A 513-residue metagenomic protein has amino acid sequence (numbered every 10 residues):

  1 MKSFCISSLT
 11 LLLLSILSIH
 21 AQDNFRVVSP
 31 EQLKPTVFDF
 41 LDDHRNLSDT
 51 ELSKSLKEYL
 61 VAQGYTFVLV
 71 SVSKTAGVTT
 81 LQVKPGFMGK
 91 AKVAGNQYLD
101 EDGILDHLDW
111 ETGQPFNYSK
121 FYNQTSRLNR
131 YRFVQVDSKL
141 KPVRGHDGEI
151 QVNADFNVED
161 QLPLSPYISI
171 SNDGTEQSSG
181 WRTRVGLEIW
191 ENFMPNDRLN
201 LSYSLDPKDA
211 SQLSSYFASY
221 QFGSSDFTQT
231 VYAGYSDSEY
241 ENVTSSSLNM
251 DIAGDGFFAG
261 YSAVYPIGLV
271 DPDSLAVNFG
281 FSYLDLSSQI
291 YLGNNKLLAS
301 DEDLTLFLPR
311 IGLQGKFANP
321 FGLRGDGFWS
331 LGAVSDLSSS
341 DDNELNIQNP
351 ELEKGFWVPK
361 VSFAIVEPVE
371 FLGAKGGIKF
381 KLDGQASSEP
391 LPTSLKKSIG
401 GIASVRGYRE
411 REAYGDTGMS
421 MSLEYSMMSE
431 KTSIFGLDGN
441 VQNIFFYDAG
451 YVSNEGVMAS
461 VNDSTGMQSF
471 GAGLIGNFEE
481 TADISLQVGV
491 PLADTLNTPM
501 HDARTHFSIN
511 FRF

Functional and structural regions predicted by a protein language model:
D49-S53, E58, G64, L69 (+2 more regions): Outer-membrane beta-barrel initiation region
V136, L164-P166, F193-L199, S225-V231 (+5 more regions): Repeated loop/turn-to-beta-strand initiation elements of outer-membrane beta-barrel proteins
L140, I168-N172, V185, L201-L205 (+8 more regions): Transmembrane beta-barrel strands of outer-membrane/channel proteins
I150, S179-T183, Q212-Y216, D255-A259 (+5 more regions): Residues that define the transmembrane beta-barrel architecture of outer-membrane proteins
V185-L187, A218, Y261, V277-F279 (+7 more regions): Membrane-embedded beta-strands of outer-membrane beta-barrel proteins, especially the hydrophobic/small aromatic
L187, G476, H501-F513: Outer-membrane beta-barrel "beta-signal"
S211-F317: Transmembrane beta-barrel wall of Gram-negative outer-membrane proteins
N294-A449, S453-E455, P499, F507: C-terminal outer-membrane beta-barrel translocator/porin domains of Gram-negative envelope proteins and their
